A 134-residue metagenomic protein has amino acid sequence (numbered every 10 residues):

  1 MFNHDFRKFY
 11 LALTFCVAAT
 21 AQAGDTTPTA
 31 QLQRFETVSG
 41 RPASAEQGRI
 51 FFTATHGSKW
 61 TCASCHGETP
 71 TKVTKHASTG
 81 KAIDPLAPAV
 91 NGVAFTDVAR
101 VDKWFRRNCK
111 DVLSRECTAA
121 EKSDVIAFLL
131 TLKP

Functional and structural regions predicted by a protein language model:
M1-F6: N-terminal secretory signal peptides that target proteins for export/translocation
K8-A18: Bacterial N-terminal signal peptides
A19-A23: Sec/Tat signal peptide C-region and signal peptidase I cleavage site
D25-H56: Electrostatic cytochrome c docking/interface patches
G57-T69, V125: The canonical Cys-X-X-Cys-His
T74-K81: Short cysteine/histidine-rich zinc-coordinating motifs and their immediately flanking basic loops
I83-A99: Short microdomains enriched in Cys/His and/or Lys/Arg
D102-P134: C-terminal capping alpha-helices of c-type cytochrome domains
